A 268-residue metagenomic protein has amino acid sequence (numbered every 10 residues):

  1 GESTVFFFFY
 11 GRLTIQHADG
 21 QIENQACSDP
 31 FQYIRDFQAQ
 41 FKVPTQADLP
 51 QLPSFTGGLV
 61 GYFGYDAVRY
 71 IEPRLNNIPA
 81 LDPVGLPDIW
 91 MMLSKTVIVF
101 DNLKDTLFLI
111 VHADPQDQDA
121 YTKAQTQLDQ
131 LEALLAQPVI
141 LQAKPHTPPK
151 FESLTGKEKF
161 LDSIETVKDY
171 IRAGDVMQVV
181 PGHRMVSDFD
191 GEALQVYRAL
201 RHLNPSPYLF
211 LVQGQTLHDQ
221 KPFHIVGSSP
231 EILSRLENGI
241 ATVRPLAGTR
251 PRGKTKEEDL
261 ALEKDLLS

Functional and structural regions predicted by a protein language model:
G1-S268: Extended alpha-helical targeting/anchoring segments, especially N-terminal organellar/secretory targeting helices
